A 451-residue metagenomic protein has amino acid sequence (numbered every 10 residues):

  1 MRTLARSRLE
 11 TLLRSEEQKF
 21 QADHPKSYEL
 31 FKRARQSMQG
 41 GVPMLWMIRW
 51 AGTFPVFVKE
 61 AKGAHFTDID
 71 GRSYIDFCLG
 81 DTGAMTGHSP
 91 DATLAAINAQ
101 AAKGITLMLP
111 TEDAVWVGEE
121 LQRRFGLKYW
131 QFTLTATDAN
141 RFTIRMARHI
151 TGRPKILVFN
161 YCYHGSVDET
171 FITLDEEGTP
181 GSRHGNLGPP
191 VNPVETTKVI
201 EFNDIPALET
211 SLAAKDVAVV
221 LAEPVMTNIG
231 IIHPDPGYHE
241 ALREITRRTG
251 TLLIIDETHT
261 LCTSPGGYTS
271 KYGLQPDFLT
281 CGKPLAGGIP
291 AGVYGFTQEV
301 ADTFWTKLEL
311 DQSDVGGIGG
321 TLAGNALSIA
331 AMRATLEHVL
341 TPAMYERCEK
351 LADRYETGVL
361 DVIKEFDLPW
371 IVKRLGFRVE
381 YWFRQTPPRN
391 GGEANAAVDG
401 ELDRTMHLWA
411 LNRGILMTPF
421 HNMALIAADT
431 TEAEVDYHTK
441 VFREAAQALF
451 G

Functional and structural regions predicted by a protein language model:
M1-G451: Conserved N-terminal phosphate-binding loop of PLP-dependent enzymes in the Aspartate aminotransferase
